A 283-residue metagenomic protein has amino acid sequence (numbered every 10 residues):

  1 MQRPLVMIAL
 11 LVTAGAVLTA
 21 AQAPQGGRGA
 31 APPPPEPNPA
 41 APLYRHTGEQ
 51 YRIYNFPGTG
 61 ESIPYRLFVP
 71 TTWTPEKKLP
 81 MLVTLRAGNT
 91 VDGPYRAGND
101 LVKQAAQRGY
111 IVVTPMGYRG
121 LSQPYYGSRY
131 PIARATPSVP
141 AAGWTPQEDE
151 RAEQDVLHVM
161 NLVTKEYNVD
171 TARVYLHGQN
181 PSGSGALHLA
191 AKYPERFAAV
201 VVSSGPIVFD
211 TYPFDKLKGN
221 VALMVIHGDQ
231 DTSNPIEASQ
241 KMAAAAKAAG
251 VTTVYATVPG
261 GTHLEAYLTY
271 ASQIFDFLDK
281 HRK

Functional and structural regions predicted by a protein language model:
M1-I8: Bacterial N-terminal signal peptides that target proteins for export
I8-A16: Bacterial N-terminal signal peptides
A21-M81, A152, P181, Q240-A244 (+4 more regions): A domain-start/cap signature at the N-terminus of enzymes
Y51, E61-I63, K77-N168, Y212: Serine-hydrolase catalytic machinery in alpha/beta-hydrolase-like enzymes
K77-M81, Q107-V112, D170-R173, P194-A199 (+2 more regions): Loop/turn elements at helix/coil->beta-strand transitions in domains of secreted/extracellular proteins
T84-N89, T164-Y167, Q179, A186 (+5 more regions): Cell-envelope and extracellular/periplasmic
A97, T164-E166, A172-G219: Primarily recognizes the serine-hydrolase "nucleophile elbow" in alpha/beta-hydrolase and SGNH/GDSL folds
A199-F275: The feature captures the conserved acid-bearing segment of alpha/beta-hydrolase catalytic domains
